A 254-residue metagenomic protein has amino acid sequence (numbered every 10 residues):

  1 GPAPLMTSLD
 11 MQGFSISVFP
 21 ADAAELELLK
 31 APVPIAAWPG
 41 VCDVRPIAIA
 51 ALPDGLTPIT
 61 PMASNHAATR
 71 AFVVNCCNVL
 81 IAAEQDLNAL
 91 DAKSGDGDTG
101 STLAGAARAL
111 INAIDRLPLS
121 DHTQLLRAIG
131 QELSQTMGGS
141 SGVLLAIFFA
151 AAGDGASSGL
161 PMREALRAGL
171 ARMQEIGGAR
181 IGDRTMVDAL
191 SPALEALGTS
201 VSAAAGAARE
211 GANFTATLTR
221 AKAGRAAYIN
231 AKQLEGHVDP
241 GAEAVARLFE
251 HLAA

Functional and structural regions predicted by a protein language model:
G1-A254: N-terminal loops that bind phosphate or other acidic moieties and the adjacent beta-alpha structural core
